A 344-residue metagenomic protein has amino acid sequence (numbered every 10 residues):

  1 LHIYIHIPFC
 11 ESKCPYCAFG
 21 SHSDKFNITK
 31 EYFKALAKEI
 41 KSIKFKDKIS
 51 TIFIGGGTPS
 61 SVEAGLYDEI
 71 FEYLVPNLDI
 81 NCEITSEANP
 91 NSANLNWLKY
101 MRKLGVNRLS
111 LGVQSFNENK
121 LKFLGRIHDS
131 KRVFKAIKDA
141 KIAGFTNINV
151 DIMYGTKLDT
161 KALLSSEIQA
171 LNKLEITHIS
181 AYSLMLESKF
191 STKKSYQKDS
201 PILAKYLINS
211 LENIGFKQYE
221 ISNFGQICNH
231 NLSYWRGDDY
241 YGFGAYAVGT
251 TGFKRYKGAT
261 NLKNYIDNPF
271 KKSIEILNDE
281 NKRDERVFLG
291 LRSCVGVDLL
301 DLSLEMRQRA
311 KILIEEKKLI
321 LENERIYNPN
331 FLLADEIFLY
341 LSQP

Functional and structural regions predicted by a protein language model:
L1-I3: Extreme N-terminal starter segment of soluble prokaryotic enzymes
P8-S21: Local cysteine-cluster metal-coordination motifs and their immediate loop/turn environment, predominantly Fe-S cluster
A18, H22-I43, K48-D301: C-terminal scaffold of the Radical SAM
S303-E316: Short amphipathic alpha-helical interaction segments
I314-E324: A short, conserved structural fragment
R325-P329: Minor-groove-contacting beta-hairpin "wing" of winged helix-turn-helix DNA-binding domains
N330-P344: Short, amphipathic alpha-helical interaction segments positioned at domain boundaries
